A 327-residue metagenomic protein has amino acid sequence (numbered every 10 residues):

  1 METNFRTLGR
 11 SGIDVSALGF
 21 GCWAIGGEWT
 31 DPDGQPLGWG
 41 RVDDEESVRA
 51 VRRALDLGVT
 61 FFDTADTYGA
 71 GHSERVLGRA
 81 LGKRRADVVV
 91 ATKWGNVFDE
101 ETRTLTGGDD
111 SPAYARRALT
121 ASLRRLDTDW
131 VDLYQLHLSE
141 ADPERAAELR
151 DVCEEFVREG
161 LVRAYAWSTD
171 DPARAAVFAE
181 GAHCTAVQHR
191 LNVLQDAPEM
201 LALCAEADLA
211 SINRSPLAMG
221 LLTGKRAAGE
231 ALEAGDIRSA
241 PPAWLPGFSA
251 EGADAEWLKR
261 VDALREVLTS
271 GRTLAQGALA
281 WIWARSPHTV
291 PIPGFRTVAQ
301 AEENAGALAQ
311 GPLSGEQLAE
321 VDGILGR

Functional and structural regions predicted by a protein language model:
M1-V88: N-terminal binding-site loop/beta-alpha segment at the start of enzyme catalytic domains that lines or forms
F5, S139-R327: Beta/alpha (TIM)-barrel catalytic core signal, keyed to glycine-rich beta->alpha loops juxtaposed to Asp/Glu that bind
P32-R41, T104-D109, L308: Short glycine-enriched, charge-decorated loop/helix-capping segments at active-site entrances that position
R41-A54, D110-L126, D171-V177: Short, acidic/polar
F61-D66, A91, W130-Q135, A166-W167: Short beta-strand segments at enzyme active-site cores
G78-A86, R124-D127, V157, F178-E180: Acidic (Asp/Glu)-rich catalytic clusters
D87-D99: A short, structured active-site edge motif that brings together acidic residues
L123-D142: Active-site groove signature of glycoside hydrolases
